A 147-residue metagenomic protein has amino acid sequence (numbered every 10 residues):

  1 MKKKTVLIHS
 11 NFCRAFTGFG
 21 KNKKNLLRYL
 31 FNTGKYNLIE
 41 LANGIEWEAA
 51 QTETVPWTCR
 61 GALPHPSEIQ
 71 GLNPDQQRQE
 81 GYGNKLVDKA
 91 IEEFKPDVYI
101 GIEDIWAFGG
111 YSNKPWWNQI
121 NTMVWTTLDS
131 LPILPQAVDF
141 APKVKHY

Functional and structural regions predicted by a protein language model:
M1-A49, E53, F94: N-terminal subdomain of nucleotide-sugar transferases
A50-H146: Extended catalytic core of nucleotide-activated donor transferases of GT-like folds
